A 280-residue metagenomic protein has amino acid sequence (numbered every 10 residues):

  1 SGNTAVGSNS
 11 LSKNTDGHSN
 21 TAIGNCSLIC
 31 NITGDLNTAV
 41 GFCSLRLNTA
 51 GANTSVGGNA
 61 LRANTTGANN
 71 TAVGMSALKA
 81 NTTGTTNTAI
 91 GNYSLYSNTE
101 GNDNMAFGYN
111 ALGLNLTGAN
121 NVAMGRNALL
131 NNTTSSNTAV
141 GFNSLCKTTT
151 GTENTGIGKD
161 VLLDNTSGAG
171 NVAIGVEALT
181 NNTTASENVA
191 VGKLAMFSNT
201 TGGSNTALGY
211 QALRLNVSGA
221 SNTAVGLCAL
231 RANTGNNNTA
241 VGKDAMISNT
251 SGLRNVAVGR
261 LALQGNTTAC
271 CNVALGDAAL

Functional and structural regions predicted by a protein language model:
S1-L280: Glycine- and small/polar-enriched repetitive beta-structure motifs of secreted/surface proteins
